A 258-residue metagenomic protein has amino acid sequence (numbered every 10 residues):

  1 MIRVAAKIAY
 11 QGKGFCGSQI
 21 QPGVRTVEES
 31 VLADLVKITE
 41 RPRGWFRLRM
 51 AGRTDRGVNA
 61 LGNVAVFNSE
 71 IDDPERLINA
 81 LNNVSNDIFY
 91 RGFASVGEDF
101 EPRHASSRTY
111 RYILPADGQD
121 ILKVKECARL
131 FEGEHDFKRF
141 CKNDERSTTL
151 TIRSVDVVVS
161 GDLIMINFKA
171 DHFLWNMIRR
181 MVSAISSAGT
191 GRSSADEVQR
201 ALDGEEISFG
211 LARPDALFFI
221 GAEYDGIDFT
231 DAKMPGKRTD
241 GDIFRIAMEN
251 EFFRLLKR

Functional and structural regions predicted by a protein language model:
M1-R258: Structured-RNA-binding interfaces characteristic of tRNA pseudouridine synthases
